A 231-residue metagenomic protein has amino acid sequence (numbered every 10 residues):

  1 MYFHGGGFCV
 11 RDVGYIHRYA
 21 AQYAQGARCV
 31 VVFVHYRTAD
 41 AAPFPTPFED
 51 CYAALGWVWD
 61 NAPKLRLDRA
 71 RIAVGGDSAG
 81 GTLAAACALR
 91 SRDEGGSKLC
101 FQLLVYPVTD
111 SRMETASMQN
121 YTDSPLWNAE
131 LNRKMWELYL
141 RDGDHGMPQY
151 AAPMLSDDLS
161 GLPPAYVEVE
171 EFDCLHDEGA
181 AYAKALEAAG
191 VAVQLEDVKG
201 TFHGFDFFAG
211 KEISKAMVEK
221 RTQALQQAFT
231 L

Functional and structural regions predicted by a protein language model:
Y2-L231: Alpha/beta-hydrolase superfamily serine-hydrolase fold, recognizing
